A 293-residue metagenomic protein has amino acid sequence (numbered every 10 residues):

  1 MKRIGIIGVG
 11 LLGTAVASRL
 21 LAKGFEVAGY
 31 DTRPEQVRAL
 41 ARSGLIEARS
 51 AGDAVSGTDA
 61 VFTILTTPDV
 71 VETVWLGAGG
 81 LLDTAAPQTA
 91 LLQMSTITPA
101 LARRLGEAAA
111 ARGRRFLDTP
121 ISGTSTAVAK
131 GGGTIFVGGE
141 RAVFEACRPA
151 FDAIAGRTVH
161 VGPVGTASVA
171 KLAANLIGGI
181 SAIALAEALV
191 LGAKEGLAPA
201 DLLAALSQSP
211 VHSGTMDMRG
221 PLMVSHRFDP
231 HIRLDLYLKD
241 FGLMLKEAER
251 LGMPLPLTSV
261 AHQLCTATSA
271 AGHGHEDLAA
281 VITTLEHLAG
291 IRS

Functional and structural regions predicted by a protein language model:
M1-I64, T89, M94, S125: NAD(P)+-binding Rossmann beta1-loop-alpha1 motif at the extreme N-terminus of oxidoreductases
I4, V9, T96-G179: Rossmann-fold dinucleotide-binding core
V27, E47, F116-L117, T158 (+2 more regions): Hydrophobic beta-strand scaffold residues
A51-R114: Rossmann-fold NAD(P) dinucleotide-binding segment
G131, I135-G138, V159, P163-E195 (+2 more regions): Active-site-proximal catalytic alpha-helix in oxidoreductases
V164, S168, H212-D277: Interdomain hinge/lid region at the active-site interface of Rossmann-like NAD(P)-dependent oxidoreductases
A270-S293: NAD(P)-dependent dehydrogenase/reductase Rossmann-like domain
